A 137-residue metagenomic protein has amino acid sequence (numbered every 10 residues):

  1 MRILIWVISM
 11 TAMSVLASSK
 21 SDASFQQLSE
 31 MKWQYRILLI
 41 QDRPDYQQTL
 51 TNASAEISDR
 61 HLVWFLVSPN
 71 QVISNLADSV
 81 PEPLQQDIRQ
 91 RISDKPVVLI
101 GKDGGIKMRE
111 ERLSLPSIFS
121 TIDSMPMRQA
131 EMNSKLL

Functional and structural regions predicted by a protein language model:
R2-L137: Non-catalytic interaction/Regulatory regions outside core domains
